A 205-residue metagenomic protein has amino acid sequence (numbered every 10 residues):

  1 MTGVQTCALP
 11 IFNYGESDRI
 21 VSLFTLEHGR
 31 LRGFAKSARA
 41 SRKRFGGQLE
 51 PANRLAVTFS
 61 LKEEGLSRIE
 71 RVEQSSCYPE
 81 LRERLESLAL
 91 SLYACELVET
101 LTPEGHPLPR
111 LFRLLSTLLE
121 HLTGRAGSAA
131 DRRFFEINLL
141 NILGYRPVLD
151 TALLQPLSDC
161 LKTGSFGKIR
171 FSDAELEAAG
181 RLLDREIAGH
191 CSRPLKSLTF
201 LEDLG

Functional and structural regions predicted by a protein language model:
M1-C7: Single conserved hydrophobic/aromatic residue that forms the stacking wall/gate of nucleotide- or nucleobase-binding
A8-R19, F24-G205: Non-catalytic alpha-helical scaffolds and adjoining flexible linkers that form interface surfaces for assembly
